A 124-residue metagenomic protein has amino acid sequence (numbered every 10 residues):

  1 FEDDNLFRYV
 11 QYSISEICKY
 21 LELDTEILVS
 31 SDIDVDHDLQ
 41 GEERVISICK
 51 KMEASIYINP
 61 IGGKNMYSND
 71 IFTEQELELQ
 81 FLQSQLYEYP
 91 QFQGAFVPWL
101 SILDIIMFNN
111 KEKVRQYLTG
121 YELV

Functional and structural regions predicted by a protein language model:
F1-V124: Residues lining hydrophobic/aromatic ligand-binding pockets adjacent to catalytic sites
